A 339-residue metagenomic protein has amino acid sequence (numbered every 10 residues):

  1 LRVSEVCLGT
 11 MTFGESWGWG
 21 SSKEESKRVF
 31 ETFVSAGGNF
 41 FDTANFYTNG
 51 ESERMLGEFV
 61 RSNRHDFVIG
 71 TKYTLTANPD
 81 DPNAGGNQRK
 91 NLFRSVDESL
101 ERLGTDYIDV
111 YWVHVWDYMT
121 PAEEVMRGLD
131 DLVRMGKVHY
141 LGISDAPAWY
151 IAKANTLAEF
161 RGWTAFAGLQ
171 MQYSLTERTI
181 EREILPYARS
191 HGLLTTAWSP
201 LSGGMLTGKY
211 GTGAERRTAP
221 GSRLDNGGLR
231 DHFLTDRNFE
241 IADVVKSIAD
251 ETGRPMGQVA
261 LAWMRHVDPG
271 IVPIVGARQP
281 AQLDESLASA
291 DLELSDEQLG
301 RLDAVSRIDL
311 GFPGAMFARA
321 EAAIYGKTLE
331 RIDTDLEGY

Functional and structural regions predicted by a protein language model:
L1-F67, R134, Y339: N-terminal binding-site loop/beta-alpha segment at the start of enzyme catalytic domains that lines or forms
L1-V6, G37-F40, R64-F67, T105-D109 (+5 more regions): Short, well-ordered coil/turn segments that N-cap beta-strands
L1-W17, G70-N83, Y107, W112: N-terminal small/glycine-rich loop or linker at the start of catalytic domains across soluble metabolic enzymes
L8, S26, F41, L56 (+12 more regions): Conserved, mostly hydrophobic/aromatic
M11-F13, A44-F46, K72-T76, V113-W116 (+4 more regions): Active-site beta-loop-alpha junctions enriched in small/polar residues
P79-E183, S190: Glycine/proline-rich, positively charged, aromatic-decorated active-site loop/lid region on the catalytic face
I180-G221, P255: Aromatic-lined glycan-binding groove of carbohydrate-active enzymes
A214-E251, H266-G270, D284-Y339: Terminal-tail/helix-coil boundary detector
